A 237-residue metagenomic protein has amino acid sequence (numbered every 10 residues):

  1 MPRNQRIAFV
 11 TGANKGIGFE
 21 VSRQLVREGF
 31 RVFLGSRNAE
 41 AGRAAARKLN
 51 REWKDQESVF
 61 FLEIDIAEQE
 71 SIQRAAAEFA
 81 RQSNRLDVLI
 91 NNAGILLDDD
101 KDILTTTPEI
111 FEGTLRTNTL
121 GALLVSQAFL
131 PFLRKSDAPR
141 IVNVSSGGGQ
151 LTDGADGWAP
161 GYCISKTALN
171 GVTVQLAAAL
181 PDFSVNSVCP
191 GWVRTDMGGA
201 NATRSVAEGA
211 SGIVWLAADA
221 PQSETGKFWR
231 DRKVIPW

Functional and structural regions predicted by a protein language model:
P2-F33: Canonical Rossmann dinucleotide-binding motif of NAD(H)/NADP(H)-dependent dehydrogenases/reductases, specifically
E28-A44: Conserved glycine-rich Rossmann-like NAD(P)H-binding loop of the short-chain dehydrogenase/reductase
A39, L62-A75: The beta1-alpha1 cofactor-binding region of Rossmann-like NAD(H)/NADP(H)-dependent oxidoreductases
D55-S58, E78-N91, L97-D99: A glycine-rich helix->loop->beta "capping" turn within Rossmann-like NAD(P)(H)-dependent oxidoreductase domains
I90, V125-F129, L133, V172-T173 (+1 more regions): Hydrophobic positions on the long internal alpha-helix of Rossmann-like NAD(P)-dependent oxidoreductase domains
I95-L115, L123, R134-P181: Catalytic loop of short-chain dehydrogenase/reductase
T167, D182-F183, S187-V193, G199-W237: C-terminal helical subdomain
